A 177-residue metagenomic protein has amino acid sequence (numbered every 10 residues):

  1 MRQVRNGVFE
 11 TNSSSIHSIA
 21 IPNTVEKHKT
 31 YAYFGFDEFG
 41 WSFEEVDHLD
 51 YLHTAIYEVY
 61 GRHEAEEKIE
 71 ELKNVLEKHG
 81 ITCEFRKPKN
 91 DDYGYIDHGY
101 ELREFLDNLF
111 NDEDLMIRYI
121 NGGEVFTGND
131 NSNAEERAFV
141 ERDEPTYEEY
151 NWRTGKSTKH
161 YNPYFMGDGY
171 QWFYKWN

Functional and structural regions predicted by a protein language model:
M1-F9, S14-N177: Long, non-globular targeting/processing and low-complexity regions
